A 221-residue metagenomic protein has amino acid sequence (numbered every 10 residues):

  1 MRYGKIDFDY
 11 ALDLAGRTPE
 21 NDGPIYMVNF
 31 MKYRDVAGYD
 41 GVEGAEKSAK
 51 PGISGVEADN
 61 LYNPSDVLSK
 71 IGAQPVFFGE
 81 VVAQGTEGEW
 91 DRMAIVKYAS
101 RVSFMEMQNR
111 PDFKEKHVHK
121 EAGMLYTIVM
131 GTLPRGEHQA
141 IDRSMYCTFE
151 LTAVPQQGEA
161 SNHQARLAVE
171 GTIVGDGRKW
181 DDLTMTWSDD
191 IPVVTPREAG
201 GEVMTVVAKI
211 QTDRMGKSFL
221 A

Functional and structural regions predicted by a protein language model:
M1-R92, A99-M107, G123-A221: Short S/T/G/P-rich N-terminal loop/turn motif that feeds into the first structured element of a domain
Q108, H117: Short, flexible helix/strand-to-coil boundary loops that buttress conserved ligand/catalytic motifs in alpha/beta
D112: Conserved CoA-thioester-binding segment of acyl-CoA-metabolizing enzymes
